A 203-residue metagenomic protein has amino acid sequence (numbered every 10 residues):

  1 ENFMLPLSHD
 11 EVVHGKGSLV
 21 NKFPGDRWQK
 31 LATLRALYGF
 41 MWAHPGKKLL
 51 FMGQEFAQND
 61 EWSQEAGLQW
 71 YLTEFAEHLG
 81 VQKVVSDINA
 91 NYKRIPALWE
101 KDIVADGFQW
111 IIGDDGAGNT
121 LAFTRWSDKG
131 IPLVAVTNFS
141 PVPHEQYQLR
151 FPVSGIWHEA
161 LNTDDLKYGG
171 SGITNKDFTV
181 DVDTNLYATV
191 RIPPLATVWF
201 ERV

Functional and structural regions predicted by a protein language model:
F3, D10-L19, G25-L50, Q54-V203: Carbohydrate-interacting/catalytic domains
